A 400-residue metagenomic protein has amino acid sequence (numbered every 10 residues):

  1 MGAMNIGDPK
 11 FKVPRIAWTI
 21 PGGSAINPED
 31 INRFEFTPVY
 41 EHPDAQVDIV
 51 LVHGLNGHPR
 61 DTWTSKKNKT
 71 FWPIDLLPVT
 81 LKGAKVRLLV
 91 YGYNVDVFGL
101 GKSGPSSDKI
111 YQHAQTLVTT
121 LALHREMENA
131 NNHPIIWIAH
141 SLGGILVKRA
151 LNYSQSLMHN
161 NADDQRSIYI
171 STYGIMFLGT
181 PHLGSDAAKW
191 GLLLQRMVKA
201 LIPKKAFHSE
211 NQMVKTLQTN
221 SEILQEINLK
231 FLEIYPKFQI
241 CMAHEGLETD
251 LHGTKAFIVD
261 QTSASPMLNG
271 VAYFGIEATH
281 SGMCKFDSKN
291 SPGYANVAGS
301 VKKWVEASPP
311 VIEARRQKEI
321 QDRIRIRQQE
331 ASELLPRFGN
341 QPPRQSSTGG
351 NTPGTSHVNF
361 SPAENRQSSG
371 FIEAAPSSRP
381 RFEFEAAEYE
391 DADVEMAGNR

Functional and structural regions predicted by a protein language model:
G2-V47, K85, V271, T352: Alpha/beta-hydrolase fold catalytic core
I31-K85: Short, surface-exposed "cap/lid" segments of acyl-processing enzymes
H53, F98, Y111-N228: Serine-dependent carboxylesterase/thioesterase catalytic core of lipase-like alpha/beta-hydrolase/SGNH enzymes
N56-G57, D96, W190-Q195, K230-R400: C-terminal catalytic-base region of ester-bond hydrolases, centering on the histidine of the charge-relay
D61-K67, G101-P105, R149-Y153, A187-L193 (+2 more regions): Short coil/turn segments at secondary-structure boundaries
T64-K69, P105-L117, L142-L146, K289 (+1 more regions): Phosphate/oxyanion-binding active-site loops and adjacent basic polyanion-contact surfaces
L81-V97: Conserved alpha/beta-hydrolase
Y91-V95, T180, E245: Active-site loop/turn elements of alpha/beta-hydrolase fold enzymes, especially the short glycine-/histidine-rich
